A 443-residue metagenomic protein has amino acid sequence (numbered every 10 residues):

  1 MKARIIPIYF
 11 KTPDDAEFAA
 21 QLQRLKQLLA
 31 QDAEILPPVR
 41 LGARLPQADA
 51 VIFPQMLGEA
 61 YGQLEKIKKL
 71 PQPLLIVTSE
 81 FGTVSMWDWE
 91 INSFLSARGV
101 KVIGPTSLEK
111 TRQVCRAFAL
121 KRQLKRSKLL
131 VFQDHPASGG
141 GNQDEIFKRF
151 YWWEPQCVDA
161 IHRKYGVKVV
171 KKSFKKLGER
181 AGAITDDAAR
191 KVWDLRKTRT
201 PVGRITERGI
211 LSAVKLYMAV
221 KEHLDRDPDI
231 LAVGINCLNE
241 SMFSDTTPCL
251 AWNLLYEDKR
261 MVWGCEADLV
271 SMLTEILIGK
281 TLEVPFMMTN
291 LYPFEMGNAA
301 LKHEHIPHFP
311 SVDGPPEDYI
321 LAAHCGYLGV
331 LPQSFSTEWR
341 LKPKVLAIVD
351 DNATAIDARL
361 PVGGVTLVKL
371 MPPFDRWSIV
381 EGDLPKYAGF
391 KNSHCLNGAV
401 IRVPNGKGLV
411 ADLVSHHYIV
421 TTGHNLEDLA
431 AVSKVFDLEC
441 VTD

Functional and structural regions predicted by a protein language model:
M1-A16, K125-A137, A411-T422: Short hydrophobic beta-strand segments
M1-I35, W89-S93: Short, charged N-terminal beta->alpha structural module
Y9-A16, L41-L45, F53-Q63, S79-W89 (+6 more regions): Gly/Ser/Thr-rich loops at beta-strand to alpha-helix junctions that form or flank small-molecule/cofactor-binding
F18-L45, D49, R204-R226: Alpha/propeptide regions of enzymes that mature by internal proteolysis
Q31-R126, F150, L301-K302: Cofactor- and metal-binding active-site motifs of prokaryotic enzymes that mediate redox/radical or nucleophilic
N92-V284: Conserved, well-structured core segments that form the ligand-binding/active-site neighborhood of functional domains
R260-K386: C-terminal catalytic subdomain
E338-D443: Extended hydrophobic packing segments that form well-structured cores
